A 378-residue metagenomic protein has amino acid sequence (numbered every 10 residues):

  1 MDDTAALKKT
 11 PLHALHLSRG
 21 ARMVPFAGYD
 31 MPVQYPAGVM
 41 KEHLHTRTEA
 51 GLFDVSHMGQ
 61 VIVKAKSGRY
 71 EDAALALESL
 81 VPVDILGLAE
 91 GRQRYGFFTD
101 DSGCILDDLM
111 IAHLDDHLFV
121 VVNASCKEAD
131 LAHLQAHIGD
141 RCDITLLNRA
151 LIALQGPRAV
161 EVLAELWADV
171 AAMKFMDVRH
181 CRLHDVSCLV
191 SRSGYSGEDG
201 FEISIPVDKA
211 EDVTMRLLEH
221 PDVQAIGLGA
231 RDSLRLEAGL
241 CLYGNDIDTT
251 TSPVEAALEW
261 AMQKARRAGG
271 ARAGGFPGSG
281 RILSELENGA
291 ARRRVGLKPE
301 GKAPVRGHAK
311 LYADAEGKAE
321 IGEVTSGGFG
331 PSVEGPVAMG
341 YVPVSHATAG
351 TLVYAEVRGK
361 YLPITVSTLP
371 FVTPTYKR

Functional and structural regions predicted by a protein language model:
M1-G96, C104, L228: Acidic, proline/glycine-enriched N-terminal capping motif
M1-P25, M31-Y35, L114-R378: Conserved, structured C-terminal
D54, D108, E202: Acidic active-site catalytic centers that drive phospho-/nucleotidyl reactions and related ester hydrolyses
V83-H137: Well-ordered mid-protein domain cores that form the structural environment of catalytic cofactors
